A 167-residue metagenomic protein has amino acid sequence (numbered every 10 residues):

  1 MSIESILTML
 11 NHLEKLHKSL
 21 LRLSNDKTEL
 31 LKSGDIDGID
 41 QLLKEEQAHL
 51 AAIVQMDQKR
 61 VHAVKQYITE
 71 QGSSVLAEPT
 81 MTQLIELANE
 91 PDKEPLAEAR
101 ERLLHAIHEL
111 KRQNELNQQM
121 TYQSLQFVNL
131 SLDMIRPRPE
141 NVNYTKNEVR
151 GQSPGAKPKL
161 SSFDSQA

Functional and structural regions predicted by a protein language model:
M1-E86: Extended, charge-rich alpha-helical scaffolding segments
E78-A167: Short terminal interaction segments
